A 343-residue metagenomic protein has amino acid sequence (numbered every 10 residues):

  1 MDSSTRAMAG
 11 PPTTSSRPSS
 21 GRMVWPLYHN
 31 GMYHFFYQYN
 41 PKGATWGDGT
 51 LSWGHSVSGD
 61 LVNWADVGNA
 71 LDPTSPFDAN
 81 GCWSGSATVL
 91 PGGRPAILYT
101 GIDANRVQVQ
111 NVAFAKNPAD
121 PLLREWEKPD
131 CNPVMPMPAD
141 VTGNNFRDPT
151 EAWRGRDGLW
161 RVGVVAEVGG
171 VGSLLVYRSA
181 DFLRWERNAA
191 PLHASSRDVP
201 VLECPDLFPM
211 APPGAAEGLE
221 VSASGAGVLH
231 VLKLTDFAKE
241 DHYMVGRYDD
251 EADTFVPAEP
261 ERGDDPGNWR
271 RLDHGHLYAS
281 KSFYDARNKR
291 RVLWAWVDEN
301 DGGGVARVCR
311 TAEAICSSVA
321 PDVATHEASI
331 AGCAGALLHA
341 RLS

Functional and structural regions predicted by a protein language model:
M1-D148, W153-C204, P209-D273, N288 (+1 more regions): Beta-rich carbohydrate-recognition and catalytic domains
H274-Y278, F283: Catalytic and ligand-binding motifs that coordinate phosphates/metal ions in nucleic-acid-processing enzymes
